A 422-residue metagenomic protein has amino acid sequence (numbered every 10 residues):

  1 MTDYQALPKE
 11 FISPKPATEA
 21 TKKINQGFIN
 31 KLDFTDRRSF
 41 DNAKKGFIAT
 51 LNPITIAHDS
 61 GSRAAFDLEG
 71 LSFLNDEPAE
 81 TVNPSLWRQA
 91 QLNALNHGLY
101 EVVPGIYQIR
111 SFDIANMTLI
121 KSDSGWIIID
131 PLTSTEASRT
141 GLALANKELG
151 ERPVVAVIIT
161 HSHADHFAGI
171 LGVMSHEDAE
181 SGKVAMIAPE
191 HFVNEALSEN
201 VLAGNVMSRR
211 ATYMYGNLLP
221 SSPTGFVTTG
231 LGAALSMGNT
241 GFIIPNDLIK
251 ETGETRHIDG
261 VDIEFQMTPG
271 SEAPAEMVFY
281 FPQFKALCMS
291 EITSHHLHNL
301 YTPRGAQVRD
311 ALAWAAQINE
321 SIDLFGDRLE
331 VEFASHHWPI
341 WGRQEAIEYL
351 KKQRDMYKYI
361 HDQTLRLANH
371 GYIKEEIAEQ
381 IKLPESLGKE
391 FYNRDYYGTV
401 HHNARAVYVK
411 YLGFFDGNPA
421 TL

Functional and structural regions predicted by a protein language model:
M1-Q91, L95: N-terminal pre-domain segments of enzymes
D3-I24, I29, H296, L312-E376 (+2 more regions): Divalent-metal (often Zn2+) His-rich catalytic cores of metallo-beta-lactamase-fold enzymes
L92-R152, M277-Y280, K285-E291: Conserved beta-strand hairpin/beta-sheet module of binuclear metal-dependent hydrolase folds, prominently
E101, G150, V193-P269, A313-F325: Metallo-beta-lactamase
S124-G125, E136-I187: Active-site metal-binding motif and surrounding structural segment of the metallo-beta-lactamase
G125-W126, T133-E136, M237, G241-D247 (+2 more regions): Metallo-beta-lactamase
H163-D165, F192, T293, W338: Catalytic metal-binding/acid-base residues of hydrolase active sites
A168-G172, A196-L202, M207-S208, H298-Y301 (+1 more regions): Short acidic, glycine/serine/threonine-rich loops at helix termini
